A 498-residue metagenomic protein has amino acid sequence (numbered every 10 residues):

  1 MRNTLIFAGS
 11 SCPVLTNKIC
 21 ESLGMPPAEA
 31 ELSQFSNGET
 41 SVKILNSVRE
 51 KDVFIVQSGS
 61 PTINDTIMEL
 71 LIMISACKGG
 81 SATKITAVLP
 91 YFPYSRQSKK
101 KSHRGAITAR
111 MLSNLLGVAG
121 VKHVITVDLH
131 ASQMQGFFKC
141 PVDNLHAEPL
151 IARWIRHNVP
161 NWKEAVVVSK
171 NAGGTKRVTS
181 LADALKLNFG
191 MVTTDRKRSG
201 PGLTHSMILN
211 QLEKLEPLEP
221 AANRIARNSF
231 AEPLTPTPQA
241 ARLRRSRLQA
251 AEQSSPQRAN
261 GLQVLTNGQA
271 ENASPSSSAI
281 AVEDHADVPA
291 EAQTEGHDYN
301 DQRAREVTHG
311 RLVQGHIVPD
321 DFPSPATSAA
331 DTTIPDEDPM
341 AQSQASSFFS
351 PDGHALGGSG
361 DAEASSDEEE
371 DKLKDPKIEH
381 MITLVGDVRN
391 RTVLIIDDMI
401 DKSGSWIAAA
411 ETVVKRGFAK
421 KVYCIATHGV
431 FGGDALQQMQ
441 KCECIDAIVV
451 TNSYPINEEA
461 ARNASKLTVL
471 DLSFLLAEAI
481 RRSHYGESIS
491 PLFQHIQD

Functional and structural regions predicted by a protein language model:
M1-D498: PRPP-associated nucleotide enzymes
